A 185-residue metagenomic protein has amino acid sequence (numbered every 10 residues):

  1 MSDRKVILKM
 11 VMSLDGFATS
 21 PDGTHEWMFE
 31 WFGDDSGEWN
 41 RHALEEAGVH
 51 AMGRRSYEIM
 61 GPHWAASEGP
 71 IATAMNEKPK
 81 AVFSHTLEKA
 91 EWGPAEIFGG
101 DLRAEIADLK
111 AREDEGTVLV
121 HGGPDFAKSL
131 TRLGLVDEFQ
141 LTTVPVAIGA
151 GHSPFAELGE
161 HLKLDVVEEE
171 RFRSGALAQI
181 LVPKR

Functional and structural regions predicted by a protein language model:
M1-R185: Enzymes that bind and transform nitrogen-containing heteroaromatic metabolites
